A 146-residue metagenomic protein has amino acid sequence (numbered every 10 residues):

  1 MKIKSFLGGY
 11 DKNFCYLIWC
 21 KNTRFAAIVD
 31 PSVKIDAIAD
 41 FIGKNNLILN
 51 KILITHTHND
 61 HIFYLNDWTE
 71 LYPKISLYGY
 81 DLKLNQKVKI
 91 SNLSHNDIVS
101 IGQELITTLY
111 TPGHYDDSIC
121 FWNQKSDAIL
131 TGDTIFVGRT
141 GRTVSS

Functional and structural regions predicted by a protein language model:
M1-N45, C120-G132: Conserved beta-strand hairpin/beta-sheet module of binuclear metal-dependent hydrolase folds, prominently
K2, K89, H95, F136-T143: Glycine-rich, flexible loop/turn motifs
I3-K4, I106-L109: Conserved N-terminal boundary motif of the eukaryotic protein kinase catalytic domain
L7, D81, P112: Residues at the C-termini of beta-strands that transition into short coil/loop
K12, T23-A26, P31-T107: Active-site HxH/HxHxD metal-binding segment of metal-dependent hydrolases
Y16, K51, H58-H61, L109 (+3 more regions): Broad hydrophobic/π-residue packing in well-ordered secondary structure
I18, D30, H56, L93 (+2 more regions): Divalent metal-coordination and catalytic microenvironments
Y115-S146: Metallo-beta-lactamase
